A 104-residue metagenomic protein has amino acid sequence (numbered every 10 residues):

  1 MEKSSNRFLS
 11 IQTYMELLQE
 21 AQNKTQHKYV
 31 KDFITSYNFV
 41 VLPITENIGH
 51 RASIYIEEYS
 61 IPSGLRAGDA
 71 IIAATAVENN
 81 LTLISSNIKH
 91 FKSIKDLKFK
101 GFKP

Functional and structural regions predicted by a protein language model:
M1-S63, A67-L81, K98: PIN-domain endoribonuclease scaffold, especially VapC-family toxins
S10, L65-R66, N87-I88, K103-P104: Histidine- and aromatic-rich ligand-binding microenvironments
E16, H90-F91: Short, active-site-adjacent cap segments at secondary-structure transitions
A21, K95, K103: Short, flexible helix/strand-to-coil boundary loops that buttress conserved ligand/catalytic motifs in alpha/beta
T82, K89: Flexible glycine-rich beta->alpha loop in the catalytic core of nucleotide-sugar glycosyltransferases
